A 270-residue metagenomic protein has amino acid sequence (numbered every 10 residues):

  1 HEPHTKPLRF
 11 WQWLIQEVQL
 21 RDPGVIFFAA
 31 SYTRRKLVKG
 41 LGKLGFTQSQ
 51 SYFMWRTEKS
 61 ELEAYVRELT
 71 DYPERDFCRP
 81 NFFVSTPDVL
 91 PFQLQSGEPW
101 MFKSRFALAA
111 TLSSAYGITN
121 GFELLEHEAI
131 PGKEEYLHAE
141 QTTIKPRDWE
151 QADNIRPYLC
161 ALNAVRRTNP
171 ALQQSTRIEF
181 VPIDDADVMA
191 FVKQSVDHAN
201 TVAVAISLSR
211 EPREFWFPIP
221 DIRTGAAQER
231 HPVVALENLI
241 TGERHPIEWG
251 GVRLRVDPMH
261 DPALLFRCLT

Functional and structural regions predicted by a protein language model:
H1-T270: Active-site and adjacent substrate-binding regions of carbohydrate-active enzymes
